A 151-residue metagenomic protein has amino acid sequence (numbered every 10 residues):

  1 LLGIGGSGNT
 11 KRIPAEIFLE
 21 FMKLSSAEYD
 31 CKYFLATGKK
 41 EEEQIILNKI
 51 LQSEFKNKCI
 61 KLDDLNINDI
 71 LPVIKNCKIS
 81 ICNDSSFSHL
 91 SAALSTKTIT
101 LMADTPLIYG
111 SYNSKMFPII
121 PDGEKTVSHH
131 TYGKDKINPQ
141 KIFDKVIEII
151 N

Functional and structural regions predicted by a protein language model:
L1-N9: Conserved donor-binding/catalytic core segment of Leloir-type glycosyltransferases
G3, L62-D63, I120: Residue-level detector of conserved, well-ordered beta-strand and adjacent loop positions that form binding/recognition
S7, C59-L62, T131: Generic anion/oxyanion-binding catalytic loop in active/binding sites
G8, E41-E42, I67, P106-L107 (+1 more regions): Surface-exposed, flexible loop/turn segments at secondary-structure boundaries
T10-P14: Glycine/threonine-rich flexible loop motifs
I17-A103: Donor-binding and catalytic core of enzymes assembling or modifying cell-surface/extracellular glycoconjugates
H89-I150: Nucleotide-sugar donor-binding patch of glycosyltransferase catalytic domains
